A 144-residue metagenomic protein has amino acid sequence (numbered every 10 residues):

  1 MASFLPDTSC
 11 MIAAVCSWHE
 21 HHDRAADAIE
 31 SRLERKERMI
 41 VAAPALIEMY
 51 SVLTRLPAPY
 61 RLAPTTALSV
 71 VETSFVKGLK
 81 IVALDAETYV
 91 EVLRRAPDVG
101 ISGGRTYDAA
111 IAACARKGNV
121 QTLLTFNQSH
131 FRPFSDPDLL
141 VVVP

Functional and structural regions predicted by a protein language model:
M1-V41, L56-S69: Short, well-structured N-terminal submotif of metal-dependent ribonuclease cores
S3, A109-P144: Acidic, PIN/NYN-like endoribonuclease modules and their adjacent C-terminal/linker elements
P6, I40-V41, A83, T106 (+1 more regions): Short beta-strand scaffold positions
S9-C10, P44, E87, A110 (+1 more regions): Alpha-helix/helix-capping structural signal
A13-V15, V52, F134: Residues that scaffold the ATP/ADP-binding catalytic core of kinase and kinase-like folds
S17, A43-I47, F75-V99: Acidic catalytic patch
R35-M39, L79-K80, K117-T122: Short active-site oxyanion
L46, P59-K80: Glycine/small-residue-rich phosphate/adenosyl-binding loop
